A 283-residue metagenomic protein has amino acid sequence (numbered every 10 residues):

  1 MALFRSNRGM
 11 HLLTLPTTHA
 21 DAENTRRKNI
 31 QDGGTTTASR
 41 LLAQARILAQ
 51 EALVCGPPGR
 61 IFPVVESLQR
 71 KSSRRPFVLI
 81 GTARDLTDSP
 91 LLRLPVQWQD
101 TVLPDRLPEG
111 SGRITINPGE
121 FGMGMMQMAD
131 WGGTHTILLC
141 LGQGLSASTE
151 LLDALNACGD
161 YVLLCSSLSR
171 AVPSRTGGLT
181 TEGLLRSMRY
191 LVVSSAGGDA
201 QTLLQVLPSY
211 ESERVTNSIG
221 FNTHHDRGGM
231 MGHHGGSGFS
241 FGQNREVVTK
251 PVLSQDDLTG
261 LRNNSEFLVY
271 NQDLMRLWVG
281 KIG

Functional and structural regions predicted by a protein language model:
M1, V54-G232: Conserved P-loop NTPase motor cores
M1-L48, S218-G283: Conserved P-loop NTPase motor module
